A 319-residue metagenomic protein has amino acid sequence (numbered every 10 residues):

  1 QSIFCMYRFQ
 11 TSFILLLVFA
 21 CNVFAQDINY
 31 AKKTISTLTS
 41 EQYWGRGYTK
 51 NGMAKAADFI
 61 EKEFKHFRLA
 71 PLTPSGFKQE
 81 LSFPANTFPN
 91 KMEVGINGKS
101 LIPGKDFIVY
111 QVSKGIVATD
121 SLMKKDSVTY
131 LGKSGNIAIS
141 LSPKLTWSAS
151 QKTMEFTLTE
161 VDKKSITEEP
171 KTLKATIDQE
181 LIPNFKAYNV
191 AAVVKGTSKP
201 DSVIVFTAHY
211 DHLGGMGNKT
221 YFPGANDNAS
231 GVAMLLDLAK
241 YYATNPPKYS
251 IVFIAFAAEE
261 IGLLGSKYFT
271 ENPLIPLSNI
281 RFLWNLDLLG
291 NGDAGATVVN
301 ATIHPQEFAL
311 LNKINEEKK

Functional and structural regions predicted by a protein language model:
Q1-N29: Bacterial Sec-dependent N-terminal signal peptides
D27-K55, F67, T73, K91-E93 (+3 more regions): N-terminal capping segment at the start of a domain
Y30-K33, T37, N51-H66, G76 (+4 more regions): Extracytoplasmic/secreted proteins, especially bacterial periplasmic and envelope-associated proteins
L38, A138-S140, A191, V203-T207 (+2 more regions): Structural recognition of the beta-strand scaffold that forms the well-ordered cores of secreted hydrolase catalytic
E41-N51, E80, A118, D178-E180 (+3 more regions): Second-shell loop/turn segments in exported
W44-G135: Noncatalytic luminal/extracellular "stalk/propeptide" segments of secretory-pathway proteins
L101-P103, V112, L141-G224, K240 (+2 more regions): Soluble metallo-hydrolase cores and metallopeptidase-like ectodomains found primarily in the secretory/periplasmic
I102, P247, F256-K319: Metal-dependent peptidase/peptidase-like ectodomains
